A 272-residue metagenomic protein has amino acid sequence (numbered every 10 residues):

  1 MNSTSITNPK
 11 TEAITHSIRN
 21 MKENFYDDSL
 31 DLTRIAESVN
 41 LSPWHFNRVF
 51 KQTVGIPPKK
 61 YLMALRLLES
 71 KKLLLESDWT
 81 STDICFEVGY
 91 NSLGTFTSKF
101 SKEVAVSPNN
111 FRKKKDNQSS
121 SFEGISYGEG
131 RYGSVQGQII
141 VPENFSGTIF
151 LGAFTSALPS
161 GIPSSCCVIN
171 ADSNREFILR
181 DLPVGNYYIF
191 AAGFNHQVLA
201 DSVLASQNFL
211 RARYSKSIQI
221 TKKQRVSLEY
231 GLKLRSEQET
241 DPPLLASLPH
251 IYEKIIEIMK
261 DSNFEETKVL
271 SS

Functional and structural regions predicted by a protein language model:
M1-H16, I56-P57: Short, Lys/Arg-enriched, Trp-marked, Pro/Gly-tolerant hinge/linker segments that flank
S3, S29-Y61, E87-S107: Basic/polar phosphate-binding segments, predominantly the helix-turn-helix DNA-binding elements of transcriptional
T15, R19-E23, D27-S29, T53-V88 (+1 more regions): Terminal helix-turn-helix DNA-binding modules in bacterial transcription factors
G133-V141, L151, L232: A short, amphipathic beta-strand motif
E143-S160: Short, ordered, surface-exposed loop/turn motifs in non-cytosolic proteins
S173-D181: Short, surface-exposed beta-strand/beta-hairpin micro-motifs centered on an aromatic residue
P183-H196: A short, solvent-exposed beta-strand micro-motif common in secreted/extracellular proteins
H196-E237: Structured interaction patches on ligand/partner-binding surfaces of diverse proteins
